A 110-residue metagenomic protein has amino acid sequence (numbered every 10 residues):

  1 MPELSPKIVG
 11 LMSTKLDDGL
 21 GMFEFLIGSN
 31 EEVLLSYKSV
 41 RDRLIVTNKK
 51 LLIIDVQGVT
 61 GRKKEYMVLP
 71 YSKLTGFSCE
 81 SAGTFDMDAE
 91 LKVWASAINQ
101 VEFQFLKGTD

Functional and structural regions predicted by a protein language model:
M1-I45, G108: Anionic N-terminal interaction surfaces
E3, K92-D110: Low-complexity intrinsically disordered segments
L26-R43, T47-Q100: Phosphoinositide-binding peripheral membrane targeting modules
